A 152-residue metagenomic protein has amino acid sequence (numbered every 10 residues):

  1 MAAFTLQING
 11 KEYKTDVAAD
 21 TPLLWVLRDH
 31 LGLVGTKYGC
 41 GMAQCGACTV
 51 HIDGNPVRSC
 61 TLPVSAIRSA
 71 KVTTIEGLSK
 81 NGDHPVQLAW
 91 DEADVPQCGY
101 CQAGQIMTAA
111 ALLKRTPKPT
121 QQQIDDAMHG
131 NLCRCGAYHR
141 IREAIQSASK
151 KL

Functional and structural regions predicted by a protein language model:
M1-L152: Signature of N-terminal electron-transfer/Fe-S-associated modules in redox systems
